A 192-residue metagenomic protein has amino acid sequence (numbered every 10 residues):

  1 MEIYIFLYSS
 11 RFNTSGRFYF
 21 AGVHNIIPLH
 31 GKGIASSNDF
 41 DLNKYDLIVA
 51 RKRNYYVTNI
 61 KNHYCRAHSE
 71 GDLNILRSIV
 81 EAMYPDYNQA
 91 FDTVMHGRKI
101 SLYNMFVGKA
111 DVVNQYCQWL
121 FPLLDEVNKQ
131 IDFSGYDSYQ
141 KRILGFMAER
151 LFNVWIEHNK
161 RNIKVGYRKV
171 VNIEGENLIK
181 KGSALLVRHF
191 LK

Functional and structural regions predicted by a protein language model:
M1-K192: ER/Golgi luminal nucleotide-sugar-dependent glycosyltransferases, focusing on the catalytic module
